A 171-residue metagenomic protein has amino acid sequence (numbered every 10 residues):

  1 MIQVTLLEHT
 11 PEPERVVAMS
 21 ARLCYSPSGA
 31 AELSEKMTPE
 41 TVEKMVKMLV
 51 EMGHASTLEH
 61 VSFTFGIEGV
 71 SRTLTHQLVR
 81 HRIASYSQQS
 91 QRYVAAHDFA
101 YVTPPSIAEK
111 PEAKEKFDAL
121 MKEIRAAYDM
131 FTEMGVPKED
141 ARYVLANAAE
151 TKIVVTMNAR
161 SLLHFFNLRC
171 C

Functional and structural regions predicted by a protein language model:
M1-C171: Family-specific signature for flavin-dependent thymidylate synthase
